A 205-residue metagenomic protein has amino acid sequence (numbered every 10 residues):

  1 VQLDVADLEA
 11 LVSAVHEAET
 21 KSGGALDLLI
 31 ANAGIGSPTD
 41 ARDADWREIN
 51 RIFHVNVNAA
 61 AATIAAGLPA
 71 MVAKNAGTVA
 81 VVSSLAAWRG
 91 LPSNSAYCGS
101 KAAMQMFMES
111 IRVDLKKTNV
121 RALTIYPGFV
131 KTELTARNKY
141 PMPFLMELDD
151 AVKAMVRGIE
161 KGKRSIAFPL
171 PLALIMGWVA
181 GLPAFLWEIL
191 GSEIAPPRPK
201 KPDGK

Functional and structural regions predicted by a protein language model:
Q2-S13, W46: The beta1-alpha1 cofactor-binding region of Rossmann-like NAD(H)/NADP(H)-dependent oxidoreductases
N32-S37: Conserved NAD(P)H cofactor-binding loop of Rossmann-fold oxidoreductase domains
D40-R51: Substrate-binding pocket helix/loop in short-chain dehydrogenase/reductase
R42, L91-S95: Active-site loop immediately N-terminal to the catalytic Tyr-X3-Lys motif of short-chain dehydrogenase/reductase
I64, S100: Active-site helix of classical SDR
S84: Residue(s) in the substrate-gating loop at a strand-loop-helix junction that position the organic substrate next
T124, Y140-I175: C-terminal helical subdomain
